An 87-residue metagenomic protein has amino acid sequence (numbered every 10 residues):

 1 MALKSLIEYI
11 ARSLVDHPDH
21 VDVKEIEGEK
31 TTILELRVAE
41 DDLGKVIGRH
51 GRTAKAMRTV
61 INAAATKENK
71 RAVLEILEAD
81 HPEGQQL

Functional and structural regions predicted by a protein language model:
M1-L43, K55-L87: RNA-contacting regions in translation and RNA-metabolism proteins, encompassing KH/S1 modules where present
